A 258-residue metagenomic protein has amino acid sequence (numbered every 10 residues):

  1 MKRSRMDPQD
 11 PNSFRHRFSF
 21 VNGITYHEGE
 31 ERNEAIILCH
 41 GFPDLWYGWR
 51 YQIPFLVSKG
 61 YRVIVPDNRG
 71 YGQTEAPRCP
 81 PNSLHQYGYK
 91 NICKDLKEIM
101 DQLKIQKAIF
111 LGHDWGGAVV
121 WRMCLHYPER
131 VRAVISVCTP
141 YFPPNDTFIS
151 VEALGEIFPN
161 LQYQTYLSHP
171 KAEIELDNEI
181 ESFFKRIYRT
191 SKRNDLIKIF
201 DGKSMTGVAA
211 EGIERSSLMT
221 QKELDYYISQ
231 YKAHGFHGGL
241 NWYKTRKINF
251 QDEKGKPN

Functional and structural regions predicted by a protein language model:
S4-F14, G23-Y26, R32-A35, Y71-L111 (+1 more regions): Flexible "cap/lid" subdomain of the alpha/beta-hydrolase fold that forms the substrate-access gate
G29-A76, I99, H113: Conserved HGGG/HGGXW glycine-rich cap/lid loop of the alpha/beta-hydrolase fold
